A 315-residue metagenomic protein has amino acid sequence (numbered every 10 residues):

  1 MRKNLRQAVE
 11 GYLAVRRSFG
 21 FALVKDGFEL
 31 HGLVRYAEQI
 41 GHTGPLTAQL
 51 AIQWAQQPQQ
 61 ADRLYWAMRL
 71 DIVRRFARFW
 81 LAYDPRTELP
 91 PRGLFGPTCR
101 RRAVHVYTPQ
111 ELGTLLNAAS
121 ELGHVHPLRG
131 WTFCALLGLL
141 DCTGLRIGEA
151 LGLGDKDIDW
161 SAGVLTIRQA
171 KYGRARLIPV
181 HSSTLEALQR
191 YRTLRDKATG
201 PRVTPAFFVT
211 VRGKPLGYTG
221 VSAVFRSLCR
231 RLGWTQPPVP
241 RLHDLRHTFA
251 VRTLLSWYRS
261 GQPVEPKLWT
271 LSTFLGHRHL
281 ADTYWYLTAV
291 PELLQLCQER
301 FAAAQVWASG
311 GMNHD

Functional and structural regions predicted by a protein language model:
M1-D315: Conserved catalytic core of the tyrosine transesterase superfamily
